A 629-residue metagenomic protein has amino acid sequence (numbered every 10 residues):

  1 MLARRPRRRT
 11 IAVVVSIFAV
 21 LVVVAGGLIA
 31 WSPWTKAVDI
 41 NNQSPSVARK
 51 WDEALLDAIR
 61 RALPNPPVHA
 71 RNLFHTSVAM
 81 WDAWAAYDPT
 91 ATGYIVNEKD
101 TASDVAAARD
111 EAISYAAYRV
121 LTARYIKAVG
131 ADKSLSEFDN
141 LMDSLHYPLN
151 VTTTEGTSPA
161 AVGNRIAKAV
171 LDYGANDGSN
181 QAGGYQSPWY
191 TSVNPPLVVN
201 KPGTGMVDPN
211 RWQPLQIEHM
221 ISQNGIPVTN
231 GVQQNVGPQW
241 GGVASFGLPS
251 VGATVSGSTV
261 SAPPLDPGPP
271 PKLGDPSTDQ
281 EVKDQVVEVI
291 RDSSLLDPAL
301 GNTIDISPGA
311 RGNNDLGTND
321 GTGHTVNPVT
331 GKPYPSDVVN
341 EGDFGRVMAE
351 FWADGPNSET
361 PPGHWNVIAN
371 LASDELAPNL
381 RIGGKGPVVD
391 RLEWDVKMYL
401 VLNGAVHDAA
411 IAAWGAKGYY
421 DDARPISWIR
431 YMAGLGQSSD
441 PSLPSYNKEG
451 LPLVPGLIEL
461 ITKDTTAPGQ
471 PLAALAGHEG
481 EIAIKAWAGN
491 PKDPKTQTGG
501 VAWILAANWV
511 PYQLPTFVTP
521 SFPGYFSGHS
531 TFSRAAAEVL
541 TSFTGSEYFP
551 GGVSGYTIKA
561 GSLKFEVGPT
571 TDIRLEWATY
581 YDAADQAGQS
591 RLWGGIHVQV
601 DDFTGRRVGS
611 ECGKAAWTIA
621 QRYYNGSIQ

Functional and structural regions predicted by a protein language model:
A3-A19: N-terminal Sec-pathway targeting helices
A12, A19-V20, N72, D602: Hydrophobic alpha-helical transmembrane segments of integral membrane proteins, especially multi-pass transporters
V20-W31: Hydrophobic alpha-helical membrane-insertion segments, chiefly the h-region of N-terminal signal peptides
W31-Q629: Acidic/polar surface patches and capping/hinge elements
